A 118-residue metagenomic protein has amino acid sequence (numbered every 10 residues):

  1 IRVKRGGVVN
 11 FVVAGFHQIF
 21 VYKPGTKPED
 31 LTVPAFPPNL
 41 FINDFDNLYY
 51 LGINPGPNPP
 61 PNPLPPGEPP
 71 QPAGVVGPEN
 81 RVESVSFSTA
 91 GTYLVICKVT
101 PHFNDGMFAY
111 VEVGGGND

Functional and structural regions predicted by a protein language model:
I1-D118: Extracytoplasmic copper-binding redox domains, predominantly the cupredoxin/blue-copper superfamily
